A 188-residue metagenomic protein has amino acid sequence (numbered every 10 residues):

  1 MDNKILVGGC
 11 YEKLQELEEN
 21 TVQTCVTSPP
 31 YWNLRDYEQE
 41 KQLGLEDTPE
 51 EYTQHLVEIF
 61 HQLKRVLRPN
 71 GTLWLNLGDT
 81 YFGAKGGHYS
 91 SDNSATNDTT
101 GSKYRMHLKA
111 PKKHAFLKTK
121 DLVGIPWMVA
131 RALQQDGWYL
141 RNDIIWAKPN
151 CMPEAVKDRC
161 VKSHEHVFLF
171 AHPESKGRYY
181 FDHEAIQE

Functional and structural regions predicted by a protein language model:
M1-E188: Core catalytic lobe of class I
